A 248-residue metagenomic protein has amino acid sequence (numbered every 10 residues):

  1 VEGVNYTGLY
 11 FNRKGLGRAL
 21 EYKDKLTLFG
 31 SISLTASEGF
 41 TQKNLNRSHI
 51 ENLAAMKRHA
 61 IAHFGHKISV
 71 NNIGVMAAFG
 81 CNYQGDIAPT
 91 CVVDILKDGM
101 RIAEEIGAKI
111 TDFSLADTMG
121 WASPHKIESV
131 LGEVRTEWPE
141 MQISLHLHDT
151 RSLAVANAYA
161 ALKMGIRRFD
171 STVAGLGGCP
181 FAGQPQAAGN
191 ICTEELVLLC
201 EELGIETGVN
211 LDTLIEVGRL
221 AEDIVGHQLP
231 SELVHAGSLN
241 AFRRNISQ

Functional and structural regions predicted by a protein language model:
V1-Q248: Catalytic cores and adjacent flexible loops of soluble metabolic enzymes that perform enolate/carbanion chemistry on
